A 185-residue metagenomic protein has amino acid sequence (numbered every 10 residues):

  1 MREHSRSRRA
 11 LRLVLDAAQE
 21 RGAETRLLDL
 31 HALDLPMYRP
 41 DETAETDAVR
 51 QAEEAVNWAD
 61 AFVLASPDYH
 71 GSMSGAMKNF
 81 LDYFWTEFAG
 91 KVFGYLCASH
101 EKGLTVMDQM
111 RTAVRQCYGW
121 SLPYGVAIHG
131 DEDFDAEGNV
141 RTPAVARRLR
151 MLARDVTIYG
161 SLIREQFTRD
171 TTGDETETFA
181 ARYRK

Functional and structural regions predicted by a protein language model:
M1-G22: N-terminal beta1-alpha1 ligand-phosphate binding loop
E20-R26, G119-W120: A generic structural motif
L30-D47, A136-E137: N-terminal beta-loop-helix "entrance" segment that forms/cooperates in small-molecule cofactor or anionic ligand
D47-W120: Helix-loop-strand module that forms the ligand-binding subsite of alpha/beta enzymes
L122-K185: Glycine-rich phosphate/pyrophosphate-binding loop and the adjoining helix
